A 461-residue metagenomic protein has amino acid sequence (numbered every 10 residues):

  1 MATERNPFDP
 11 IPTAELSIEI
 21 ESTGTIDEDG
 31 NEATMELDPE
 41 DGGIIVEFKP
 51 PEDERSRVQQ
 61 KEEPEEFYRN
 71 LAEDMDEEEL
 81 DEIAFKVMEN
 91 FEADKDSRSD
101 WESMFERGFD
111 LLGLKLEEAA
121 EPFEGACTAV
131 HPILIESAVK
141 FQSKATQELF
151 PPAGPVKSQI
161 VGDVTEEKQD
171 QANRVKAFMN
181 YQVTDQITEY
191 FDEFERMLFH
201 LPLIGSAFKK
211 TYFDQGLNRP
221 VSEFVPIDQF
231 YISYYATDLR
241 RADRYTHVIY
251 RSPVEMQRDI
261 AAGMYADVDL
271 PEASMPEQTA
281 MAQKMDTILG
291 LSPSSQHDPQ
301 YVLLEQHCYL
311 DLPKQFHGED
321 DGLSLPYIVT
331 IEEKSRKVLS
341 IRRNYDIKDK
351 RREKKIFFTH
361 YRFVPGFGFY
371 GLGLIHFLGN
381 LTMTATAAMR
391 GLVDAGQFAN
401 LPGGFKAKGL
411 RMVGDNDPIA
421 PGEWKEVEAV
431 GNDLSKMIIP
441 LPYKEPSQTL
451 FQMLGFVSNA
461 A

Functional and structural regions predicted by a protein language model:
A2-S340, N344-Y345, P446-F456: Extended, helix-rich architectural segments
V183-Q186, L198-L201, M389-L392, G396 (+1 more regions): Hydrophobic, Leu/Ile/Phe/Ala-enriched alpha-helical segments that form helix-helix packing faces
V302, C308-A460: Extended, charged amphipathic alpha-helical segments
